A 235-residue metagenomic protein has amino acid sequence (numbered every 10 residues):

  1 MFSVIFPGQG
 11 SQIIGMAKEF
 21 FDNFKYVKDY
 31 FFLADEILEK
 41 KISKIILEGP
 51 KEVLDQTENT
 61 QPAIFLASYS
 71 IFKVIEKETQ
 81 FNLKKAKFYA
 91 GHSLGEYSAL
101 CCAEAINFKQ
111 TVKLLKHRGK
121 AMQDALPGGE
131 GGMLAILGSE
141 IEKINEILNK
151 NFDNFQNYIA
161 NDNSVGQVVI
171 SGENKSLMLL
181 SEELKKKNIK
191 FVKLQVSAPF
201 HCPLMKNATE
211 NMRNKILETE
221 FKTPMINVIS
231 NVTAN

Functional and structural regions predicted by a protein language model:
M1-I144: FabD-like malonyl-/acyl-CoA
Q9-S11, L38, A103-N235: Alpha/beta catalytic cores of group-transfer enzymes, especially the acyltransferase/condensing modules of polyketide
